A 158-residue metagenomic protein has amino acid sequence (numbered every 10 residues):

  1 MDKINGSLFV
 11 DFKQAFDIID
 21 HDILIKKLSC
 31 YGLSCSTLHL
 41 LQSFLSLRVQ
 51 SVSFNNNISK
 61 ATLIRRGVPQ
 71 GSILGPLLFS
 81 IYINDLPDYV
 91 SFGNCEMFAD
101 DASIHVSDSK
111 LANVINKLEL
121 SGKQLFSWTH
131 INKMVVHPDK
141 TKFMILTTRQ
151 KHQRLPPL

Functional and structural regions predicted by a protein language model:
M1-I4, F92, H130-P138: Surface-exposed helix-capping loop/turn segments at secondary-structure junctions
M1-P69, V106: Conserved pre-catalytic core of RNA-dependent polymerases
V10-F12, D101, D108, T148: Residues immediately flanking
N55-I58, L120, V135-L158: Short, conserved micro-motifs composed of acidic
G71, G75: Short, conserved phosphate/pyrophosphate- and ester-handling motifs at nucleotide-, phospho-/glycolipid
P76-V106: Active-site palm subdomain of RNA-directed nucleic acid polymerases
I115-N132: Inter-domain linker/hinge segments that demarcate the starts of reverse transcriptase and RNase H-type modules
